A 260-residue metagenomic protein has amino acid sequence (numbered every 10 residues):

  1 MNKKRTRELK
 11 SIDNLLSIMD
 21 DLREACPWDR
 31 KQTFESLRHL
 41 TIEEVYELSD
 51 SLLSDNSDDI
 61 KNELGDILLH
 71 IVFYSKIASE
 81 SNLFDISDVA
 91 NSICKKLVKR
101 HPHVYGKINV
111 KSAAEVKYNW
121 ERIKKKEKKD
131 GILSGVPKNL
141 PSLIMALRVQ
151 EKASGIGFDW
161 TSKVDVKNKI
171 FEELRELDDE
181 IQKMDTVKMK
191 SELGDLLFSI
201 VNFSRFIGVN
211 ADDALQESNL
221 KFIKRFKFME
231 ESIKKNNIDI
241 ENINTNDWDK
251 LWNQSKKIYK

Functional and structural regions predicted by a protein language model:
M1-E63, L69-L193, L197-K260: Flexible "arm" and connector segments at domain edges
